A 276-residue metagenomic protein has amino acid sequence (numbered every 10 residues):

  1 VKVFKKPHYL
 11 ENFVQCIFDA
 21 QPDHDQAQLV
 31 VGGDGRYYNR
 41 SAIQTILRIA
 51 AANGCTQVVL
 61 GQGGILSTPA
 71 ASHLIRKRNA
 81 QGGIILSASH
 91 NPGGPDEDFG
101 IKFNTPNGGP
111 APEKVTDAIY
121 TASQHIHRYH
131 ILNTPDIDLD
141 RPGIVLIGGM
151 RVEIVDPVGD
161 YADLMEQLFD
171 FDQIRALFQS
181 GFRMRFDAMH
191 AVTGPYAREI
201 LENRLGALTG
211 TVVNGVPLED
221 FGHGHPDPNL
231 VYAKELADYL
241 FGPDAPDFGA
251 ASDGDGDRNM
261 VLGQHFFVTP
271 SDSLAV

Functional and structural regions predicted by a protein language model:
V1, V14-F18, I49, G82-G83 (+3 more regions): Glycine-centered structural positions embedded in regular secondary structure
V1-I49, M150-M184: An N-terminal, well-structured beta->alpha segment
K2-F4, V58-G61, Q264-V268: A short glycine/serine-rich beta->alpha loop
Y9, P95-P243: Gly/Ser/Thr-enriched, mixed-charge loops and adjacent short helices that form phosphate/oxyanion-binding elements
Q28-E97, E199-V261: N-terminal small/polar loop signature for handling phosphorylated ligands or for N-terminal nucleophile
V31-G35, T105, F186-A188, G263: Short glycine-centered, acidic/aromatic-flanked micro-motifs in structured strand/loop junctions that mark active-site
I43, T68, G100, P112 (+3 more regions): Amphipathic alpha-helical segments in well-structured domains
G93-G94, I101-G109, T121, H127-R128 (+1 more regions): Replace "Mg2+/Mn2+-dependent" with "divalent metal-dependent
